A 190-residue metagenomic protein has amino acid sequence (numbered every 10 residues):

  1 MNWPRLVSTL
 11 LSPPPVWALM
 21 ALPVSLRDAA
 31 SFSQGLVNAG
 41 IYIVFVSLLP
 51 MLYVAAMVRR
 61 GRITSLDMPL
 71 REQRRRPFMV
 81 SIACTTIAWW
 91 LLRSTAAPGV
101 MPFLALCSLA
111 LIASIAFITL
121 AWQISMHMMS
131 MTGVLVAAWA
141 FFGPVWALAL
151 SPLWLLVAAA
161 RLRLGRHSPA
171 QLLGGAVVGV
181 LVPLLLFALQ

Functional and structural regions predicted by a protein language model:
M1-R5: Short, Lys/Arg-rich, polar N-terminal cytosolic tail immediately upstream of the first transmembrane signal-anchor
V7-D28: The first (N-terminal) embedded transmembrane alpha-helix
L22-P23, V44-A56, M79-L91, I112-A113 (+2 more regions): Hydrophobic core of alpha-helical transmembrane segments in multi-pass integral membrane proteins
S31-G35, R59-P69: Membrane-helix interface linkers and caps
Q34-L49, C107: Alpha-helical transmembrane segments
A55-I63, W89-M101: Transmembrane alpha-helix boundary signature
T64-V80: Juxtamembrane helix-capping/reentrant segments at transmembrane boundaries
G99-Q190: Membrane-embedded catalytic cores of phosphoryl/pyrophosphoryl-handling enzymes
